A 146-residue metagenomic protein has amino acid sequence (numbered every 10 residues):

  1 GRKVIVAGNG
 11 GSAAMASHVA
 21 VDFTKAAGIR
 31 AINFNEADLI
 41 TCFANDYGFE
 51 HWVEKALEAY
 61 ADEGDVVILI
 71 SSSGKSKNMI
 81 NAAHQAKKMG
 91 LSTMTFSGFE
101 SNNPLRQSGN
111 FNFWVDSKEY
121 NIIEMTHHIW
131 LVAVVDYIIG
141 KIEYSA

Functional and structural regions predicted by a protein language model:
G1-R2: Glycine-rich phosphate/diphosphate-binding loops that line cofactor/substrate pockets in enzymes
I5-Y144: Glycine-rich phosphate-binding loops that contact phosphosugars or nucleotide phosphates
